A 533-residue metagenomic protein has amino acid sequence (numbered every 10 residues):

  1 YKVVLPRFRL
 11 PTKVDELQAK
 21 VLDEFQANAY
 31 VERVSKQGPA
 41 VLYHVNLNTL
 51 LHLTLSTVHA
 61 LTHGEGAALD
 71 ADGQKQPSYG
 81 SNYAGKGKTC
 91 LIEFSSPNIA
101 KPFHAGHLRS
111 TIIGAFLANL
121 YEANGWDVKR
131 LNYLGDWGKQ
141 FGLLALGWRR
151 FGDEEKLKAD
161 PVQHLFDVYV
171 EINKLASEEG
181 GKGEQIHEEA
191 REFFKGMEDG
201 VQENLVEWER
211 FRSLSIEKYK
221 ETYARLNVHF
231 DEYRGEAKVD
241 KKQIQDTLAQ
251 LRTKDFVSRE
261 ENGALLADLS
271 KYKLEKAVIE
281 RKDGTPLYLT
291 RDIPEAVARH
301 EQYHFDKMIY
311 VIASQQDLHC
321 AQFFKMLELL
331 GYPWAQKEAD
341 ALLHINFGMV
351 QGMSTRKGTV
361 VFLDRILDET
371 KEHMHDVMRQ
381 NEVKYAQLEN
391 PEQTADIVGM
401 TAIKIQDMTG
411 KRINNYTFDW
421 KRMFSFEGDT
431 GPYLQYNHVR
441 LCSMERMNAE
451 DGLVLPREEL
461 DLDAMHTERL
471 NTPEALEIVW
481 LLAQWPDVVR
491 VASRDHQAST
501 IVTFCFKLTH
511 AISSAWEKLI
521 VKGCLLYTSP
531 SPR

Functional and structural regions predicted by a protein language model:
Y1-L51, T62, Q76-S529, R533: Non-catalytic interaction-recognition regions
T54-E65: Short, structured interface segments
